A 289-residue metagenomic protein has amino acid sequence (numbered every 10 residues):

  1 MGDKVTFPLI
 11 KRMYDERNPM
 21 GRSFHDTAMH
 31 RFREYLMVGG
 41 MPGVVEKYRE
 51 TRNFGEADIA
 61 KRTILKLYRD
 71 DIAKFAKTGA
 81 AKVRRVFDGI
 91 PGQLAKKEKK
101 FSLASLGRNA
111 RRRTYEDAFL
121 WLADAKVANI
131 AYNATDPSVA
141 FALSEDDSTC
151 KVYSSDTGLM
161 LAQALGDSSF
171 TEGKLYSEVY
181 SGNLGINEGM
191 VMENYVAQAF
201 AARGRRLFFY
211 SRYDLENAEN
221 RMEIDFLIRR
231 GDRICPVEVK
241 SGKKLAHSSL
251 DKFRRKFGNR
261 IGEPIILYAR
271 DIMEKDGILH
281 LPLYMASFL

Functional and structural regions predicted by a protein language model:
M1-A95: Interdomain motor-coupling "hinge/lid" segment immediately C-terminal to the ATP-binding subdomain of NTP-driven enzymes
P19, S105-L106, G182-L184: Short, contiguous strand/loop micro-motifs
H30-R49, A110-I130: An N-terminal domain-start capping segment
T63, T78, K96-K97, R113 (+1 more regions): Phosphate-coordinating catalytic segments in nucleotide- and nucleic-acid-processing enzymes
A80-K82, P91, R108, A118 (+1 more regions): Glycine-rich, aromatic-lined ligand/substrate-binding cores of catalytic and carbohydrate-binding domains
K82, T114, M192: Conserved alpha-helical elements of sugar-nucleotide-dependent glycosyltransferases
L94-L106: Short acidic, hydrophobic short linear motifs in intrinsically disordered regions
D117, A123-L289: A cross-kingdom feature that marks ATP-driven nucleic-acid transaction machinery
